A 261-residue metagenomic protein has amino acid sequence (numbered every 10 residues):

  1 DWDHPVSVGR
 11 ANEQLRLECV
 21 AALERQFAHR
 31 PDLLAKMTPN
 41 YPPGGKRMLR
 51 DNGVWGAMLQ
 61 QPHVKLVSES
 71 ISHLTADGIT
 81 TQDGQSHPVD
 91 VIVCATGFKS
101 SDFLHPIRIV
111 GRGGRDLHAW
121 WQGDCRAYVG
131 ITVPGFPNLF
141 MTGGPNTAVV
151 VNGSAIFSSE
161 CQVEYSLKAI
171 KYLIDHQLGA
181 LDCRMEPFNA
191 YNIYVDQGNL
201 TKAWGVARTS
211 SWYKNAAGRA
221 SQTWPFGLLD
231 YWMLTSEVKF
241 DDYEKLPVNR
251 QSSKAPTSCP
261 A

Functional and structural regions predicted by a protein language model:
D1-A261: N-terminal FAD-binding dinucleotide-binding subdomain shared by FAD-dependent oxidases/monooxygenases
